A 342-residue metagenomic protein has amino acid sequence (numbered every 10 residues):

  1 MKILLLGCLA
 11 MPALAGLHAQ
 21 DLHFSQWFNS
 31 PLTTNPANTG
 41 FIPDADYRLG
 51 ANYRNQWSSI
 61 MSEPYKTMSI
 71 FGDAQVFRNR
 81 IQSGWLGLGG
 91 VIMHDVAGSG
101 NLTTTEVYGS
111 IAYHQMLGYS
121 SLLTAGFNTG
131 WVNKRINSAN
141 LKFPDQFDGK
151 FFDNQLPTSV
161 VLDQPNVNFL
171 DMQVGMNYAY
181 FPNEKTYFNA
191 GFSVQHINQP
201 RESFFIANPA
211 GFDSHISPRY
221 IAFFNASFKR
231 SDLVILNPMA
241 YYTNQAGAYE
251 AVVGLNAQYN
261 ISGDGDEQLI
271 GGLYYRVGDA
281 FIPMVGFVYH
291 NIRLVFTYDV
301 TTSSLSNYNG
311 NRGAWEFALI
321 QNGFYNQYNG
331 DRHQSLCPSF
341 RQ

Functional and structural regions predicted by a protein language model:
M1-L4, Q342: Short, Lys/Arg-enriched, disordered terminal segments
I3-A13: Sec-dependent N-terminal signal peptides
L14-A19: Sec/Tat signal peptide C-region and signal peptidase I cleavage site
Q20-Q342: Subset of outer-membrane beta-barrel
